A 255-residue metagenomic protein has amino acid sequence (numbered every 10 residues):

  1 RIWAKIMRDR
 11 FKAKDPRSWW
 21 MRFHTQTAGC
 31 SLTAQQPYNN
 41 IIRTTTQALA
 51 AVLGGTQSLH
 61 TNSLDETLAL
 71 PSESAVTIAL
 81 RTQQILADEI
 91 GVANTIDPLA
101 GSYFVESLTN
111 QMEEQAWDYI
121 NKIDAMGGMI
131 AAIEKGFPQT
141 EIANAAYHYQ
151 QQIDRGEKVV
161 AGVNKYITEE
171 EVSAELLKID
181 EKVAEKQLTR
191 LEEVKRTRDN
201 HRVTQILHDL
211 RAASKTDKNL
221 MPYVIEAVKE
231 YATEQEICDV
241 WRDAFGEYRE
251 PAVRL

Functional and structural regions predicted by a protein language model:
R1-I2, F245: A glycine- and small-aliphatic-rich helix-loop capping segment at beta-alpha/alpha-beta transitions that lines
A4-R8, Y38-L49, S74-L80: Conserved alpha/beta core surface patches that mediate binding of polyanionic ligands
M7-A13, T46-A48, A145-Q152: Intrinsically disordered, low-complexity boundary segments flanking structured domains
R8-D9, A51, D124, V228: Short polybasic/polar patches that bind polyanions
D9-A34, L49-L68, I85-E106: Core alpha/beta catalytic barrel or barrel-like domain that forms the active/cofactor pocket in diverse metabolic
W20-R22, T77, A244-F245: Active/binding-pocket-proximal capping segment
S31-Y38, P71, T197: Glycine-rich tight-turn/loop motif centered on a GG-T
E73, R81-Q84, D88-L255: Flexible, glycine-rich loop/tail regions that form catalytic "lids" or insertion modules at the edges of active sites
